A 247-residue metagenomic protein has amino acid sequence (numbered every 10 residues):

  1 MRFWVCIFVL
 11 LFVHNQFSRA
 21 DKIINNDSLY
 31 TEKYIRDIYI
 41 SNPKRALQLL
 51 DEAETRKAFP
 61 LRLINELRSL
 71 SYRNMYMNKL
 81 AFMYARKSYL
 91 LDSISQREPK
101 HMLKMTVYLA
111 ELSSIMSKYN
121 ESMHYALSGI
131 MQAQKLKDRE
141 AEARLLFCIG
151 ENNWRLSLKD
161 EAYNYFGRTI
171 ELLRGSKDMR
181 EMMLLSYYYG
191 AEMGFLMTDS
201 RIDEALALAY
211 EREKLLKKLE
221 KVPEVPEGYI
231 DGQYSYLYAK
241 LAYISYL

Functional and structural regions predicted by a protein language model:
W4-F12: Sec-dependent N-terminal signal peptides
F17-L247: A "functional boundary" signal
